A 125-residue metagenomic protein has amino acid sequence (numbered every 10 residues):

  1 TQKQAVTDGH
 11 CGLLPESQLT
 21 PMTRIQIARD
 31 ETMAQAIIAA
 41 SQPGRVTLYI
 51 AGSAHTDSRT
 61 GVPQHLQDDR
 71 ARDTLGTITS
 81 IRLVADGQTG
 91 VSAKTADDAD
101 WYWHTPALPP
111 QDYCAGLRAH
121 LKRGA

Functional and structural regions predicted by a protein language model:
T1-V46: Hydrophobic, often amphipathic alpha-helical segments used for membrane interaction and targeting
I25, R29, A51-A54, S58: Extracytoplasmic/periplasmic, Sec-exported soluble proteins
T32, I38-S41, H55-A125: C-terminal regions of proteins
R45-A51, I78: Generic beta-sheet signal
